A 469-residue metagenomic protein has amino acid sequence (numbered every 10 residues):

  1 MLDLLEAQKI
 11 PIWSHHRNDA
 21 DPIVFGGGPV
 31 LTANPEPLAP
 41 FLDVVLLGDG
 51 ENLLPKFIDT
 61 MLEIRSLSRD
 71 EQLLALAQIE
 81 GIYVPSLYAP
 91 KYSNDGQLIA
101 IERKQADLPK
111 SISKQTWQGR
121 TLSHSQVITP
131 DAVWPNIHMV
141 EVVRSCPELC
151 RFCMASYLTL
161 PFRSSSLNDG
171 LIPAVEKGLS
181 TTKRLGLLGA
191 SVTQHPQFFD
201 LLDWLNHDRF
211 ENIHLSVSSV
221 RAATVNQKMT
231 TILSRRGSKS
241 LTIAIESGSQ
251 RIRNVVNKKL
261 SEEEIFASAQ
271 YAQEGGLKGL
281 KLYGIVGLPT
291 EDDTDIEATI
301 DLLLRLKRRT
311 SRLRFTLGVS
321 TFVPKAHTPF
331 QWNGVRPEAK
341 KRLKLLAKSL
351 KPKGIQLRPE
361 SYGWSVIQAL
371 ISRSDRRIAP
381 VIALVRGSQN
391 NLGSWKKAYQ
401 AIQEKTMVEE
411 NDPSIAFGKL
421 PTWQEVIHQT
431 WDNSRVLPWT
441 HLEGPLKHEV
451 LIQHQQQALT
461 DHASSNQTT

Functional and structural regions predicted by a protein language model:
M1-A100, P329-D375, A383-K397: Glycine-rich beta-alpha loop elements in corrinoid/cobalamin-binding modules across cobalamin-dependent enzymes
L5, A39-L42, M61-L62, Y157 (+7 more regions): Short secondary-structure boundary/capping segments
I23-V30, L187-A190, S320: Glycine-rich beta-strand-to-loop/alpha-helix junction loops that act as flexible
P85, K91-M139, H454: N-terminal [4Fe-4S]-dependent radical SAM core
A89-S93, E148, P196, M229 (+4 more regions): Flexible glycine/acidic-rich beta-alpha junction loops that bind and position SAM and/or redox cofactors in anaerobic
D131-L167: Canonical Radical SAM [4Fe-4S] cluster-binding loop centered on the CxxxCxxC motif and its immediate flanking residues
L171-K281, V286-T316, P324: Conserved SAM/AdoMet-binding glycine-rich loop
P352-T469: Radical SAM enzyme core and accessory elements
